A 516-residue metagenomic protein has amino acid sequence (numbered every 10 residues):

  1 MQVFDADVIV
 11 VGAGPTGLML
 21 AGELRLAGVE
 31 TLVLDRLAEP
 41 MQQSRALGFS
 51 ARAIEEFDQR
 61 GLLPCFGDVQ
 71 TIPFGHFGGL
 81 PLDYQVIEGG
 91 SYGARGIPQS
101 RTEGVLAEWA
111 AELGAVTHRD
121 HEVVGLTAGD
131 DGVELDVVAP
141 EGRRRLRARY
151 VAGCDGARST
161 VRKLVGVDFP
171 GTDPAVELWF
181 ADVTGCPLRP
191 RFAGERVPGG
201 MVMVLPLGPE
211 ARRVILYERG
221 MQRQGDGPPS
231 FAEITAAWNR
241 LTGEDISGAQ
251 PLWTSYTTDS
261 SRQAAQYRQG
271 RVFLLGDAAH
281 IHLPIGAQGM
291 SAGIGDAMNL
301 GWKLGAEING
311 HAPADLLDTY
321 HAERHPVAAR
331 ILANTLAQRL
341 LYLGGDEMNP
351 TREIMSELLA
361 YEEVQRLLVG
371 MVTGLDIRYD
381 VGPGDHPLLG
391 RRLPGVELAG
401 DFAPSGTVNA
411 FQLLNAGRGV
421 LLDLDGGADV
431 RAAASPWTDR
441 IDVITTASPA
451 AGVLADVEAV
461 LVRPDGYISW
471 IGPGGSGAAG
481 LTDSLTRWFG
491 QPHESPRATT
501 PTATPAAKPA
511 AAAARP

Functional and structural regions predicted by a protein language model:
M1-R352, S356-E363, I444, S495-P496 (+1 more regions): Core Rossmann-like FAD-binding/catalytic domain of the broad FAD-dependent monooxygenase superfamily
S91, R95, A432-P449: Structural alpha-beta junctions
W179-V183, V420-D425, R440-T445: Short, hydrophobic beta-strand segments that form beta-sheet elements in well-ordered domains
R219, A306-G419, L424-P436, V457 (+4 more regions): C-terminal helical "tail/cap" subdomain of flavin- and related membrane-associated enzymes
T257-L274, A278-H280, G390-L414, A451-V453: FAD-binding beta-loop-beta segment adjacent to the flavin cofactor pocket
R440-L454, T486-Q491: Short, basic/aromatic recognition patches
V462-R463: Short, acidic, Ser/Thr-enriched surface-loop or helix-capping motifs
